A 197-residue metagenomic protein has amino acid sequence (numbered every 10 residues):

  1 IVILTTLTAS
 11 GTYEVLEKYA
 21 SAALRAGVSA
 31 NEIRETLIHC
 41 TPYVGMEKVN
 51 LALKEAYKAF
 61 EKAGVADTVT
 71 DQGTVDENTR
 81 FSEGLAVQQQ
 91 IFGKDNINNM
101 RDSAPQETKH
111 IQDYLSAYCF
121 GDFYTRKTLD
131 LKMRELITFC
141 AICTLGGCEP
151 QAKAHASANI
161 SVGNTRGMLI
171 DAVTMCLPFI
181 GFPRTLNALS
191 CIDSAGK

Functional and structural regions predicted by a protein language model:
I1-L7, I33-L37, M133-C143, A152 (+1 more regions): Short, structured motif recognition centered on aromatic/hydrophobic residues
T6-Y13, V44-G45, A141-C148, G181: Short alpha-helix boundary/capping elements
S10, E14-K18, R25, K48-L131 (+3 more regions): Acidic, glycine/proline-rich low-complexity segments that act as flexible tails and inter-domain linkers
E17-Y19, E149-S157: Short conserved catalytic/interaction loops centered on acidic-Pro-aromatic/His motifs
Y19-A22, V28, R34, I38: Short, charged early-sequence alpha-helical segments and their helix-coil boundaries
S29-R34, D130, G163-G167: Helix N-cap / loop-to-helix initiation motif
E35, T41-E47, F182: Substrate/cofactor-recognition hotspot
A154-A156, V162-C176: Extended hydrophobic/aromatic segments used for targeting, binding, or gating
